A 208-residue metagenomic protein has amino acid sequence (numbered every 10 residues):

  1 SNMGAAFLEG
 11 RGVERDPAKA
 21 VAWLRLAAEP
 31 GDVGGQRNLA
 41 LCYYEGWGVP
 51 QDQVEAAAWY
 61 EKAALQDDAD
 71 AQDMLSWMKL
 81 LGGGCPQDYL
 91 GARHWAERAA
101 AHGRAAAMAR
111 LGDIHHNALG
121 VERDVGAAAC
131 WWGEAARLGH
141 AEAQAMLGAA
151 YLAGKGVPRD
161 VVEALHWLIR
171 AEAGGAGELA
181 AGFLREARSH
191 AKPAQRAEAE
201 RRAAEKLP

Functional and structural regions predicted by a protein language model:
N2-E9, N38-E45, V49, M74-L81 (+5 more regions): Hydrophobic face of amphipathic alpha-helices that form TPR/SEL1-like repeat modules and related alpha-solenoid
A6, A27, C42, A63 (+8 more regions): TPR/TPR-like alpha-solenoid repeats
R11-R15, E29, Y43-Q51, L65 (+7 more regions): Short coil/turn and helix-start
A109-E186: Ankyrin-repeat and related helical/solenoid repeat scaffolds used for protein-protein interactions
E178-P208: Terminal, low-structured helical/coil segments at or just beyond the last alpha-helical repeat
